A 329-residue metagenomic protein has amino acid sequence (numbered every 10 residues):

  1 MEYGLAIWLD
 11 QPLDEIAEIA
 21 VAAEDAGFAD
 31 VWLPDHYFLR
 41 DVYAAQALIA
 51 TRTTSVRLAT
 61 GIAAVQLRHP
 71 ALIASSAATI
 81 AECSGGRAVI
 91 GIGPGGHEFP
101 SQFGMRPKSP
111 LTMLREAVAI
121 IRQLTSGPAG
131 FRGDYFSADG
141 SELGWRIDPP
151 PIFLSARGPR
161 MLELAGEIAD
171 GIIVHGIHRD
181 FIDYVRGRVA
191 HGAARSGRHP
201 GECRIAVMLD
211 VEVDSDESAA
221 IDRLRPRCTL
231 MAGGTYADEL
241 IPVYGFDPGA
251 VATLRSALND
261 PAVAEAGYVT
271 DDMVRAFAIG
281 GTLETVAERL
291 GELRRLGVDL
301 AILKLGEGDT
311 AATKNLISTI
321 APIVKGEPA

Functional and structural regions predicted by a protein language model:
M1-A329: Active-site-adjacent structural elements that line small-molecule/cofactor binding pockets in enzymes
